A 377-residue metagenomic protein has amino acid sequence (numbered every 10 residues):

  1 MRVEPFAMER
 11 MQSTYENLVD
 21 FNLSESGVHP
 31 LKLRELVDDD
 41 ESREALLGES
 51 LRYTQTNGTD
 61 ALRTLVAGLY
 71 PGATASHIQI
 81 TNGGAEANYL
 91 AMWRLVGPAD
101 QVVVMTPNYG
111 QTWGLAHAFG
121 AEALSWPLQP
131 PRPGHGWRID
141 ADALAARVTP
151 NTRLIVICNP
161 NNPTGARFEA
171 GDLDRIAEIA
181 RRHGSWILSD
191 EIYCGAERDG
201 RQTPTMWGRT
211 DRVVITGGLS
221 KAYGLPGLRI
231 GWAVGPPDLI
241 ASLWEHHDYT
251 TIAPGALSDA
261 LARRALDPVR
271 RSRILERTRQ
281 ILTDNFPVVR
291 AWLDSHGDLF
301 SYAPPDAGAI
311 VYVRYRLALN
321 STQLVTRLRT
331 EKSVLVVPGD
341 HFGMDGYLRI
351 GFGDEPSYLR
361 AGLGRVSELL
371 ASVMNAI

Functional and structural regions predicted by a protein language model:
M1-G83, L90, P268, A376-I377: N-terminal small-domain helix-loop-helix segment of the aminotransferase-like
D60-Q101, M105-N108, G218, L317-T322: Phosphate-binding glycine-rich loop
G72, V103, A145-A146, A318 (+2 more regions): PLP-dependent enzyme catalytic core of the Aspartate aminotransferase-like
V96-I157: PLP-dependent aminotransferase-like
F119, R182-H183, K332, V373: Helix C-cap/helix->beta junction micro-motif
P130-R201: Active-site phosphate-binding strand-loop segment of PLP-dependent enzymes
R209-T283, R290, G364, N375: Conserved core segment of the aminotransferase class I/II
R263, R279-R290, S301-Y315: Conserved glycine-rich beta-strand-loop-beta hairpin in the small C-terminal domain of fold type I
